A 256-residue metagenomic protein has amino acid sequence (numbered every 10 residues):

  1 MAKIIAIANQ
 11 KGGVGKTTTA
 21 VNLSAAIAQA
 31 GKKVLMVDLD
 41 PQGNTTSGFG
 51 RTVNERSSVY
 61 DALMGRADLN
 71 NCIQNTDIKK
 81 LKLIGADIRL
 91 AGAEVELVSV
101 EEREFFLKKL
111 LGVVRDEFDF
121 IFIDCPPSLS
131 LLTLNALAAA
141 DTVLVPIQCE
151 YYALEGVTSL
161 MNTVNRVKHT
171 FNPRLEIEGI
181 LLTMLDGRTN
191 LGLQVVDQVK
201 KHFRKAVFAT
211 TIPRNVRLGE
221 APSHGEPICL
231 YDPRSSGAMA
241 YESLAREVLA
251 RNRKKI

Functional and structural regions predicted by a protein language model:
M1-I256: P-loop NTP-binding core
